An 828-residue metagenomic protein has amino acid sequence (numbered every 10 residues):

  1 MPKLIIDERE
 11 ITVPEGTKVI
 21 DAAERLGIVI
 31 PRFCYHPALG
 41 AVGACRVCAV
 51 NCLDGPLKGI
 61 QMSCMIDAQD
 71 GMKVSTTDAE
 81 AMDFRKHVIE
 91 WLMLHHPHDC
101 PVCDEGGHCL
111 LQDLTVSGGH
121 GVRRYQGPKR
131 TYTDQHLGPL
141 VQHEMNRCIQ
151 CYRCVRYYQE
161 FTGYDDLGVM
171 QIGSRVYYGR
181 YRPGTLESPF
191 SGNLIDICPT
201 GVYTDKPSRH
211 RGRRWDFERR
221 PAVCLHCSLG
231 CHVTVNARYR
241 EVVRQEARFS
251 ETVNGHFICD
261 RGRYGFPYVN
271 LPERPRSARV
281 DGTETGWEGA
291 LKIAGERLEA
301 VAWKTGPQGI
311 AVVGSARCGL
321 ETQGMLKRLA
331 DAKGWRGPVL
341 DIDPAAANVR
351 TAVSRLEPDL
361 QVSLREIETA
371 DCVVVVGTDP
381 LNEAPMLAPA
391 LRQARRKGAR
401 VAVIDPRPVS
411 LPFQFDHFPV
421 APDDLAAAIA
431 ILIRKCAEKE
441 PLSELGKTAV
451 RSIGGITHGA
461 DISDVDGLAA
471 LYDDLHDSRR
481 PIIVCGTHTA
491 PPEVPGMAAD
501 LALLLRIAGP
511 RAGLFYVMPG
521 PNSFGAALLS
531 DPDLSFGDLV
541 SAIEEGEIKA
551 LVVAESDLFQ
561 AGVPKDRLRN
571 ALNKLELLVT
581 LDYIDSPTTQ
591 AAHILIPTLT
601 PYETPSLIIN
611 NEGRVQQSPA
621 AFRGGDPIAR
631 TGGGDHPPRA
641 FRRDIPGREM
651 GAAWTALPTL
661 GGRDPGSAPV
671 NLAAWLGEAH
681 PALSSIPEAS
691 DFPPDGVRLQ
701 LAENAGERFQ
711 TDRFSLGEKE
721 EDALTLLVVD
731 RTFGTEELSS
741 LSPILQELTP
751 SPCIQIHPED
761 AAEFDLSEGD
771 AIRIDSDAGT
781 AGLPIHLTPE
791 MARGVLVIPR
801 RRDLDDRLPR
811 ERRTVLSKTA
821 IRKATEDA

Functional and structural regions predicted by a protein language model:
M1-K18, E24, R32, H36 (+9 more regions): N-terminal export/assembly segments and adjacent metallocofactor-ligating motifs of anaerobic energy-metabolism
L4-I6, V50, L726, I774: A short beta-strand micro-motif
I11, I60-M62, V243, L724 (+1 more regions): Short beta-strand segments
Y35-A44, I172, W675, E768 (+1 more regions): Short, glycine-/polar-rich solvent-exposed loops and beta-turns at beta-strand/coil boundaries
C45-D67: N-terminal single-stranded DNA-binding subdomain of primase/primase-helicase replication proteins
A237, G262, L329-G337, G717-G734 (+1 more regions): Non-catalytic terminal/interface segments that mediate subunit docking, oligomerization, and allosteric communication
R297-A300, G306, A311, L701-E718: Interdomain regulatory linker/hinge segments that flank or connect interaction modules in polarity/junction/synaptic
I342-A682, T725-A828: Non-catalytic alpha/beta scaffold blocks inside enzyme catalytic domains
